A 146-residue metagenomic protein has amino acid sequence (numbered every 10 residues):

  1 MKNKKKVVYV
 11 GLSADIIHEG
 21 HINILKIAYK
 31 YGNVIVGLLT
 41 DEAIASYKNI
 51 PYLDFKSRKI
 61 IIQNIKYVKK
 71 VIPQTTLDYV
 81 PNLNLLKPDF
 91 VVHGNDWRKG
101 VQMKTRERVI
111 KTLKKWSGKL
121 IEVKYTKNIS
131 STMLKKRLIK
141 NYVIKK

Functional and structural regions predicted by a protein language model:
M1-K146: Nucleotidyltransferase catalytic core that binds NTPs
